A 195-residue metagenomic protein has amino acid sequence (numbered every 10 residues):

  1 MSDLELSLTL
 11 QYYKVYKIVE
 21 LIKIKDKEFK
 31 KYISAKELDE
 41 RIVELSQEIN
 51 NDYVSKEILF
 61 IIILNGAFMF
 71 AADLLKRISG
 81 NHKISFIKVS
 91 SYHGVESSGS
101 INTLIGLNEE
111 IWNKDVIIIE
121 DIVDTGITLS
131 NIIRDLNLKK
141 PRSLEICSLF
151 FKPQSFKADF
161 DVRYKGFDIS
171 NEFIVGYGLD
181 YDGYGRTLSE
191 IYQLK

Functional and structural regions predicted by a protein language model:
M1-K195: PRPP-associated nucleotide enzymes
